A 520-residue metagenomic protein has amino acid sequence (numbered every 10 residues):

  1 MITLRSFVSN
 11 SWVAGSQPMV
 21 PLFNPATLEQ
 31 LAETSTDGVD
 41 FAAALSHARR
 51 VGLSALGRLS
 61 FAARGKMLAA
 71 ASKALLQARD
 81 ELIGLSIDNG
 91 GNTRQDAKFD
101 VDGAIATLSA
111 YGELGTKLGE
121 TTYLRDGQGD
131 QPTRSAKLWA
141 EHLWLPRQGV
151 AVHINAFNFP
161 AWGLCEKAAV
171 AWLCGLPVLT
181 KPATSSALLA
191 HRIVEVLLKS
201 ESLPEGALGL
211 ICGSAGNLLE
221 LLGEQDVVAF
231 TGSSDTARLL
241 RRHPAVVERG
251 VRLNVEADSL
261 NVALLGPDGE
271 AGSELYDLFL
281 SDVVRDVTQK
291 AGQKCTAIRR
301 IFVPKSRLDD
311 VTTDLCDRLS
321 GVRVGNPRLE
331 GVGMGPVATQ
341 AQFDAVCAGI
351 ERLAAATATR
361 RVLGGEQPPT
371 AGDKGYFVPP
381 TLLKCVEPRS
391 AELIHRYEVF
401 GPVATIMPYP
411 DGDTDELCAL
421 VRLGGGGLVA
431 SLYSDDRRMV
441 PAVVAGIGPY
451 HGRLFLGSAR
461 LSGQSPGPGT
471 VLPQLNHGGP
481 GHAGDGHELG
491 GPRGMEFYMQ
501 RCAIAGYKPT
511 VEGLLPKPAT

Functional and structural regions predicted by a protein language model:
M1-A136, G321, A338: N-terminal Rossmann-like NAD(P)+-binding subdomain of aldehyde/semialdehyde dehydrogenases
A26-E33, S202-E205, E224-V227, S306 (+3 more regions): Conserved C-terminal structural/oligomerization subdomain of aldehyde/semialdehyde dehydrogenase
L28, R64, S86, G175 (+8 more regions): Residue-level signal for inorganic ion chemistry
Q30-D37, L53-G57, P132, V152-H153 (+6 more regions): Short, well-ordered beta-strand elements within core beta-sheets of diverse protein domains
G52, L56, S72-R79, I83 (+16 more regions): Structural signal for hydrophobic packing residues in well-ordered secondary-structure cores of soluble enzyme domains
L108, A190-I193, L221-L222, L240 (+4 more regions): Hydrophobic packing residues within well-ordered alpha-helices of enzyme cores
E120-L278, G486: Rossmann-like NAD(P) dinucleotide-binding subdomain of oxidoreductase/dehydrogenase enzymes
K199-E201, Q225-V227, D235-R389, G412-D415 (+3 more regions): ALDH superfamily catalytic-core signature
